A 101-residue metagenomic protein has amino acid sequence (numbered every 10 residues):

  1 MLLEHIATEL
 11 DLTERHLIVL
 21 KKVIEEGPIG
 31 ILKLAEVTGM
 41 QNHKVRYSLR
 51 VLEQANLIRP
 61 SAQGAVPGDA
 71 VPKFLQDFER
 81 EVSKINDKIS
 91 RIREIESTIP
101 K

Functional and structural regions predicted by a protein language model:
L3-H16, G30, S61-K84: Short, cationic-aromatic polyanion-contact patches
L17-I24: Hydrophobic residues on short alpha-helical segments
K21, G30-L32, R50: Residues within the helices of the helix-turn-helix
G27: Flexible coil/turn residues that form the inter-helical turn or adjacent wing/linker of helix-turn-helix
K33-V37: A short acidic, leucine-rich amphipathic alpha-helix
G39-Q54: Short amphipathic alpha-helical interaction segments
E53-Q63: A short, conserved structural fragment
F74-K101: Amphipathic alpha-helical dimerization/coiled-coil segments that flank or bridge DNA-binding/regulatory modules
